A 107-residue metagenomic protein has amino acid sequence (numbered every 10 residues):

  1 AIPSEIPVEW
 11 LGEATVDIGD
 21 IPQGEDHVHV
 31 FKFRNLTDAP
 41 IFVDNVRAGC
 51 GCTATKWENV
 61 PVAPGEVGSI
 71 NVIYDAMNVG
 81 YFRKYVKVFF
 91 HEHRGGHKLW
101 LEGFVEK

Functional and structural regions predicted by a protein language model:
A1-L36, K107: Beta-sheet-dominated interaction scaffolds and their linkers
V16, E66-V72: Short strand-edge motifs at loop-to-beta-strand transitions and within beta-strands of extracellular beta-rich domains
Q23-V30, M77-Y85: Short, solvent-exposed loop/turn segments enriched in Ser/Thr/Gly
H29-N35, V72, V86-F89, L101: Buried hydrophobic-core signal for structured, non-transmembrane domains
L36-A39, N78, E92: Short, acidic/polar linear motifs in exposed loop/turn regions
D38-E66: Surface-exposed binding patches on compact interaction domains or structured appendages
G80-K107: Terminal connector regions
